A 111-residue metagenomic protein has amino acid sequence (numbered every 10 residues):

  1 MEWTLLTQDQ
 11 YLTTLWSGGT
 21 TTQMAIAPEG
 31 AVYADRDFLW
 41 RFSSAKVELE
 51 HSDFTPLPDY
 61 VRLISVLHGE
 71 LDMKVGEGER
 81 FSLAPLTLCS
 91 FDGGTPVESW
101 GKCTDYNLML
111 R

Functional and structural regions predicted by a protein language model:
W3-Q10, M24-V32, L39-P58, F81-T95 (+1 more regions): Conserved short histidine dyad/triad with adjacent acidic residue
S17-T21: N-terminal domain-onset segments
T22, R62, L71, T87 (+1 more regions): Generic beta-strand structural signal
E29, D59-G76: Glycine- and acidic-residue-biased ligand/ion/polar-headgroup-sensing regions
P96-R111: Conserved, well-structured core segments that form or line functional sites
